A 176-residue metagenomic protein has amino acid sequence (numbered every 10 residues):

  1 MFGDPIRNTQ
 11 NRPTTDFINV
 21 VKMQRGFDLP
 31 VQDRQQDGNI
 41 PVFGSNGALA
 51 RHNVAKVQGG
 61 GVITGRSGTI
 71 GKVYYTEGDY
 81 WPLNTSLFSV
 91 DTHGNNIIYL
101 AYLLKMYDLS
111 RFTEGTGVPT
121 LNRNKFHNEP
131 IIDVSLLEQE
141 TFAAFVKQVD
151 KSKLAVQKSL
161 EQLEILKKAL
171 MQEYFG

Functional and structural regions predicted by a protein language model:
M1-G44, N128, D133-E140, K147-G176: Non-catalytic DNA-recognition/assembly elements of restriction-modification systems
N19, V31, D37, Q58 (+2 more regions): Exposed boundary/loop context
D28, Q35, G71-K72, F112-E114 (+1 more regions): Short, flexible segments with low predicted structural confidence
G44-A48, H52-Y107, E114-H127: A short beta-sheet element
Y99-L103, E138-T141, F145: Short amphipathic alpha-helical coupling segments at ligand-binding clamshell hinges and other catalytic/signaling
